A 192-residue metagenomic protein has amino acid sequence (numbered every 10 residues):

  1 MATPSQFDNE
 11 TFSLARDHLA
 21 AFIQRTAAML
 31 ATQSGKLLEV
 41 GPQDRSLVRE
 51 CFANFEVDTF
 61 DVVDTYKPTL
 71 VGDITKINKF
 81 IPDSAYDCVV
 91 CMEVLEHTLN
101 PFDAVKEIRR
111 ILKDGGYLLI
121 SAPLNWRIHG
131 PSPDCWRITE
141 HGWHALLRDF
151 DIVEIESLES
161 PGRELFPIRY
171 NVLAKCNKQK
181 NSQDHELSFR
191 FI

Functional and structural regions predicted by a protein language model:
M1-S84, C88, W136, S182-I192: Conserved N-terminal segment of class I S-adenosyl-L-methionine
S5-S13, L99-I192: S-adenosyl-L-methionine-dependent methyltransferase catalytic module, highlighting the catalytic core
L19-F22, V94, A104: Alpha-helical packing segments of well-folded alpha/beta enzyme cores
E39, C91, I120: Redox-cofactor binding/interface segments in oxidoreductases and associated redox assembly factors
C88-V94: A short beta-strand submotif of the Rossmann-like class I SAM-dependent methyltransferase core that lines
